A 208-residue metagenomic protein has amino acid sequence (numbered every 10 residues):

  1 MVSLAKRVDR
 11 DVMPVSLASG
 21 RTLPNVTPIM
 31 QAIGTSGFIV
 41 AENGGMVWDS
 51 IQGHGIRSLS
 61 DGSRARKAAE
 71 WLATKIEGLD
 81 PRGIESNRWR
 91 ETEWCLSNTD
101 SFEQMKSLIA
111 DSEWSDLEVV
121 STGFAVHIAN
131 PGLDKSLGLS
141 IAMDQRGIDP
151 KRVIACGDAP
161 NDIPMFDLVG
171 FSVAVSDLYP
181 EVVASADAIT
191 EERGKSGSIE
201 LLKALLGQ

Functional and structural regions predicted by a protein language model:
M1-N87: Active-site phosphate-binding/coordination module
D11-S16, S36-G37, K151-R152, L168-F171 (+1 more regions): Short active-site oxyanion
N25-P28, Q104, G138, P164-M165 (+2 more regions): Phosphate- and divalent-cation-binding pockets in alpha/beta enzyme and binding domains that engage nucleotide-derived
T27-Q31, Q52-G53, S107, D167-L168 (+1 more regions): Short amphipathic alpha-helical segments
I33-T35, N43, E113-S115, L168-V169 (+1 more regions): Short, structured coil segments at secondary-structure junctions
A68-L168, D177: Conserved acidic, metal-coordinating active-site core of Asp-based, Mg2+-dependent phosphoryl-transfer enzymes
L168, S172-Q208: Asp-based, Mg2+/Mn2+-dependent phosphohydrolase catalytic module
